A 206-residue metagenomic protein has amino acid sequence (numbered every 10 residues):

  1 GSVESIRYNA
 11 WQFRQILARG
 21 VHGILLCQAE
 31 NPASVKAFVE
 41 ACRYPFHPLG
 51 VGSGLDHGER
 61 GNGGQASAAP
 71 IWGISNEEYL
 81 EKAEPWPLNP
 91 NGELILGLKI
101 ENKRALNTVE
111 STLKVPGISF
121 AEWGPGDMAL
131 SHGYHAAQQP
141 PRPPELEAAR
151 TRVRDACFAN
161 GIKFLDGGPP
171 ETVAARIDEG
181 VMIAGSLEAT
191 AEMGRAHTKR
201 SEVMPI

Functional and structural regions predicted by a protein language model:
G1-E4, P87-E101, R150-D166: Short beta-strand/loop segments at the ligand-binding rim of alpha/beta enzyme cores
G1-S2, I24-L26, L96-I100, L113 (+3 more regions): Hydrophobic faces of well-ordered beta-strands that scaffold small-molecule active sites in alpha/beta enzyme cores
G1-V21: Metabolite-binding pocket within alpha/beta catalytic cores that recognizes anionic/polar moieties
W11, R19, G23-V115, P125: Conserved anion-binding
G23, T172-A191: Short, electropositive alpha-helical surface patch
P32-P48, Q138, A189-I206: C-terminal helical cap(s) of enzyme catalytic domains, especially alpha/beta-barrels
G117-A136: Histidine/lysine/aspartate-rich catalytic loop segments that bind and position anionic ligands
